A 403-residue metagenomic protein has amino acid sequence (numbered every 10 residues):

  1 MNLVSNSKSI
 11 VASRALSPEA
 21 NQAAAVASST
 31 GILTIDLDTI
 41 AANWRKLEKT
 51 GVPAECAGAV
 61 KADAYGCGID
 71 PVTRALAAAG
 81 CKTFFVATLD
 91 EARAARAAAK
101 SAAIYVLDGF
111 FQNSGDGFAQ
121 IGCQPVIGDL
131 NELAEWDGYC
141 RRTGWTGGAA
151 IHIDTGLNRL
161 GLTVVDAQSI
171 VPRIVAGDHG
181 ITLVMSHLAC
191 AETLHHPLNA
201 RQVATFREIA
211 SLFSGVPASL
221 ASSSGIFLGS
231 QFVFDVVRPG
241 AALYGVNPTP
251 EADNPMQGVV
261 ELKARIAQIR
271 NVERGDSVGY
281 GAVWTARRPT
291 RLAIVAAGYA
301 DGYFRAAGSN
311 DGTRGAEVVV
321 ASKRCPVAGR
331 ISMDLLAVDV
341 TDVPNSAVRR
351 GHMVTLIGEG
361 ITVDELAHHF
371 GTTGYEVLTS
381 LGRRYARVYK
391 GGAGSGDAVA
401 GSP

Functional and structural regions predicted by a protein language model:
N2-W44, K49, D90-E91, F110-Q112 (+5 more regions): Active-site anion/phosphate-binding pocket segments in diverse small-molecule metabolic enzymes
V26-A27, G31-A42, V52-S219, V233: Active-site-proximal beta-alpha core segment in soluble small-molecule metabolic enzymes
